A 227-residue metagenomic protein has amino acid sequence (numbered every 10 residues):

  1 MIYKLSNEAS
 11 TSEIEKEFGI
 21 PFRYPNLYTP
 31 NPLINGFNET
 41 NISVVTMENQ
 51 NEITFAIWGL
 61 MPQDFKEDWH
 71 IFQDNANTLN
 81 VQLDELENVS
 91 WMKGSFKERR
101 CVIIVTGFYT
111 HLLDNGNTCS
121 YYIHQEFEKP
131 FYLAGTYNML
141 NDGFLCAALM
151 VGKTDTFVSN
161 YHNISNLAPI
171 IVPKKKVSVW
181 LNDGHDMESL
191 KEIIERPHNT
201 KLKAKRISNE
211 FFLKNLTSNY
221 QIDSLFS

Functional and structural regions predicted by a protein language model:
M1-S227: Short linear sequence motif anchored by a di-proline
